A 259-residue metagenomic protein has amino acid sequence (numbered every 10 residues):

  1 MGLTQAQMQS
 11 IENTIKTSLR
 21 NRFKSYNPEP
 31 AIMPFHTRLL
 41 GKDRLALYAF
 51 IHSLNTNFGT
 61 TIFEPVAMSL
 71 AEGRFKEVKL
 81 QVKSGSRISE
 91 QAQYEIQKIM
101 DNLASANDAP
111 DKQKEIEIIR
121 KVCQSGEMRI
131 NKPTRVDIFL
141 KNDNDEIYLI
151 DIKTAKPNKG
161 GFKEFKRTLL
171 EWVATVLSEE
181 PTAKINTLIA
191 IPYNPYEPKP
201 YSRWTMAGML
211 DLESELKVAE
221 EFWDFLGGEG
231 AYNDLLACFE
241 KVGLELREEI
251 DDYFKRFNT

Functional and structural regions predicted by a protein language model:
M1-I88, T259: Nuclease-adjacent, charged terminal/linker segments that flank catalytic cores
G2-Q9, N13, G126-M128, F139 (+1 more regions): Extended alpha-helical scaffold and adjacent linker segments that couple domains and build interaction/assembly
I51-L54, K121-E127, I152-G160: Surface-exposed cleft-lining segments at the edges of enzyme active sites
V66, Q91-A92, G161-K163, E197-S202: A short acidic (Asp/Glu
A71, V136-L140, D145-K156: Conserved catalytic cores of phosphodiester-cleaving nucleases, focusing on short active-site segments
V82-D143: Active-site metal-binding core of divalent-cation-utilizing nuclease and nuclease-like domains
T154-V176: Mg2+/Mn2+-dependent nuclease catalytic core
A183-T259: Domain-level recognition of nuclease-like catalytic cores that cleave nucleotide substrates
